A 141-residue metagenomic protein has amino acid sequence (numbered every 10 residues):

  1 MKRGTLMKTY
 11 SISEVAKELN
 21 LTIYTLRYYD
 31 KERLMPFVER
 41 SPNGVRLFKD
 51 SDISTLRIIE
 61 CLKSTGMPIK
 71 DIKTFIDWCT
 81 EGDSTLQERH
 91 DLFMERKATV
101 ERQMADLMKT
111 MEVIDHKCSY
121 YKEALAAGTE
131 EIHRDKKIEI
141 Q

Functional and structural regions predicted by a protein language model:
M1-K73: Basic helix-turn-helix/winged-helix DNA-binding cores and closely related short helical interaction motifs
M1-L6, D83-Q141: C-terminal regulatory/oligomerization modules of transcriptional regulators
E32-R33, C79, Y121: The DNA-recognition helices of helix-turn-helix-type DNA-binding domains
N43, I58, D77-T80, A98-E101 (+1 more regions): A broad detector of the eukaryotic-type serine/threonine protein kinase catalytic domain
S64-R96: Amphipathic alpha-helical dimerization/coiled-coil segments that flank or bridge DNA-binding/regulatory modules
